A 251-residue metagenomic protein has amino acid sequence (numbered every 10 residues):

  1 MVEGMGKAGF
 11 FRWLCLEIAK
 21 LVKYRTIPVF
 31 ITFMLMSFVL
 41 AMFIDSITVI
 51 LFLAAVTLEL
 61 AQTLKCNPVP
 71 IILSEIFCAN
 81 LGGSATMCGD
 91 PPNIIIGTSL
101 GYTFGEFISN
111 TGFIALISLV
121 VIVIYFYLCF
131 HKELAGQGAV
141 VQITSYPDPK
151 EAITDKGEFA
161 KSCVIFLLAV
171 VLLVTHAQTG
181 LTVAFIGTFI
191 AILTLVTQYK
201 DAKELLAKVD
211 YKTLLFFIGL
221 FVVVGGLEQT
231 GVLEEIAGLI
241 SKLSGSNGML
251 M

Functional and structural regions predicted by a protein language model:
M1-N67, Y211-M251: Membrane-embedded alpha-helical segments and adjacent helix-loop junctions characteristic of multi-pass solute
L14-C15, T48-E59, I72, T86-L100 (+2 more regions): Re-entrant/interfacial helical elements at transmembrane boundaries that shape and gate the permeation pathway
L16, K20-K23, F130-F166, Y199-K203 (+1 more regions): Intrinsically disordered, low-complexity non-transmembrane regions of multi-pass membrane transporters
I27-L35, V49, I72-L73, I108-G112 (+6 more regions): Hydrophobic alpha-helical transmembrane segments
L35-F38, V56, L73-G83, T111-L116 (+1 more regions): Transmembrane helix-bundle signature of multi-pass membrane transporters/permeases
M36-D45, I76-C88, V174-Q178: Transmembrane alpha-helix interface/packing and boundary motifs in multi-pass membrane proteins, characterized by
T63-V69, L73, A85-C88, G105-T154: Juxtamembrane and boundary regions of transmembrane helices in multi-pass small-molecule transporters and channels
K156, A160, L168-T188, K203-E204: Flexible hinge motifs at transmembrane-helix junctions and intramembrane kinks/re-entrant loops in multi-pass membrane
